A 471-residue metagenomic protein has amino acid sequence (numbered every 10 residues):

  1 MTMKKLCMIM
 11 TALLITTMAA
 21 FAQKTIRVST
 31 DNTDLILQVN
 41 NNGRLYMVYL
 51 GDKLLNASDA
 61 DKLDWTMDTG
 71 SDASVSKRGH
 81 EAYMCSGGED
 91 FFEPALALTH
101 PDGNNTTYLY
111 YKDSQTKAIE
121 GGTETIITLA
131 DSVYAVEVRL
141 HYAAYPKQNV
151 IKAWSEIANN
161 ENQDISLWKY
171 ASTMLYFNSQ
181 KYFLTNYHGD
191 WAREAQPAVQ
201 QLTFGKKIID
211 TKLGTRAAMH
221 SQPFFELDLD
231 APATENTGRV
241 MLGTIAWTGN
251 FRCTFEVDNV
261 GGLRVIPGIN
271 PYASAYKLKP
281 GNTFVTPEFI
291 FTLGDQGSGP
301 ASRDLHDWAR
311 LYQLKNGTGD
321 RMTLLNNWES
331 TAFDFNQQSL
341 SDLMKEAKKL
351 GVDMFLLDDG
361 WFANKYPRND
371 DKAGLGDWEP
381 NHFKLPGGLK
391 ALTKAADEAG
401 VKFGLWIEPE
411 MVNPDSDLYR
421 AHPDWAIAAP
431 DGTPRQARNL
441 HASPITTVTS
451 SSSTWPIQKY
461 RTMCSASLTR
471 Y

Functional and structural regions predicted by a protein language model:
M1-K24: Bacterial Sec-dependent N-terminal signal peptides
K24-I36, L45-E256, Y272: Polysaccharide-binding surfaces and accessory modules of carbohydrate-active proteins
V28-L37, G43, M47-D52, D68-S74 (+5 more regions): N-terminal structural segment of carbohydrate-active enzymes
N40, N160, Y170-S172, G360-F362 (+1 more regions): An acidic- and aromatic-residue-enriched active-site/binding cleft used to recognize and process polar
I119, Y145, L278, F383-L385: Hydrophobic beta-strand core residues of beta-sandwich domains
Y145, E156-I165, W247-A309: Extended acidic/polar, glycine-enriched regions that form or flank non-catalytic beta-rich accessory modules
L227, F284-N327, L340, K394 (+2 more regions): Substrate-binding groove of N-acetylhexosamine-processing glycoside hydrolases
N316-T469: Aromatic-lined carbohydrate-binding/catalytic grooves of carbohydrate-active enzymes
